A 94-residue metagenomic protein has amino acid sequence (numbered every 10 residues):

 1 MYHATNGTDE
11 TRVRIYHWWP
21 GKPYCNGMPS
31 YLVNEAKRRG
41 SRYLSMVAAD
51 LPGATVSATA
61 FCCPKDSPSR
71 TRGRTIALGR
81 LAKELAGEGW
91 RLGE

Functional and structural regions predicted by a protein language model:
M1-E94: Catalytic phosphate/metal-binding cores of nucleic-acid and nucleotide-processing enzymes, i.e., regions that mediate
